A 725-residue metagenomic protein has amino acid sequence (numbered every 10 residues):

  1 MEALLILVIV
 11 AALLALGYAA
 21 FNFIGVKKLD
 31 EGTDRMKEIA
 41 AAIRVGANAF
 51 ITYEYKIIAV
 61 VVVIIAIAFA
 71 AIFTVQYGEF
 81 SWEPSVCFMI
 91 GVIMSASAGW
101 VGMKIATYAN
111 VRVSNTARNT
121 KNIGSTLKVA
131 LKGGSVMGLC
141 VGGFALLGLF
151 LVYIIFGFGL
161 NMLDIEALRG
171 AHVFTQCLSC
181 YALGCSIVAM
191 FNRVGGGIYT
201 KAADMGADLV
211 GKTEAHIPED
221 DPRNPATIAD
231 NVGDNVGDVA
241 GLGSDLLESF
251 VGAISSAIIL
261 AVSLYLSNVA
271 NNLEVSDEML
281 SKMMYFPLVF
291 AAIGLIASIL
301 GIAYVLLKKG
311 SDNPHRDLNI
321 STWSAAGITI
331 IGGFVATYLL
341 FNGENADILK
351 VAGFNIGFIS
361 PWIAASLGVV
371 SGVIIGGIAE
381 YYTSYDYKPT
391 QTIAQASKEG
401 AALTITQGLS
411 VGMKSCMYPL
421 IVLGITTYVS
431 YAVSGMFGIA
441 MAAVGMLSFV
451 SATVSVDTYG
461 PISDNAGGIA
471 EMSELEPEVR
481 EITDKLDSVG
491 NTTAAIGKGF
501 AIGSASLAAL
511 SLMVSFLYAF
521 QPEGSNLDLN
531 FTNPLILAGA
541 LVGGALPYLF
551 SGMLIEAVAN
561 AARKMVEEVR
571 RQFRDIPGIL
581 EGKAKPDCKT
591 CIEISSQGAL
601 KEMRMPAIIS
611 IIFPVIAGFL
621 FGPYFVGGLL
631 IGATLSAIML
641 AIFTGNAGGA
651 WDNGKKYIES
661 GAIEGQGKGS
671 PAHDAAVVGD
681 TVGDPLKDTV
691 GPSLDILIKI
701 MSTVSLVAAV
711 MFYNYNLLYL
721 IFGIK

Functional and structural regions predicted by a protein language model:
M1-K725: Hydrophobic packing and interface segments
